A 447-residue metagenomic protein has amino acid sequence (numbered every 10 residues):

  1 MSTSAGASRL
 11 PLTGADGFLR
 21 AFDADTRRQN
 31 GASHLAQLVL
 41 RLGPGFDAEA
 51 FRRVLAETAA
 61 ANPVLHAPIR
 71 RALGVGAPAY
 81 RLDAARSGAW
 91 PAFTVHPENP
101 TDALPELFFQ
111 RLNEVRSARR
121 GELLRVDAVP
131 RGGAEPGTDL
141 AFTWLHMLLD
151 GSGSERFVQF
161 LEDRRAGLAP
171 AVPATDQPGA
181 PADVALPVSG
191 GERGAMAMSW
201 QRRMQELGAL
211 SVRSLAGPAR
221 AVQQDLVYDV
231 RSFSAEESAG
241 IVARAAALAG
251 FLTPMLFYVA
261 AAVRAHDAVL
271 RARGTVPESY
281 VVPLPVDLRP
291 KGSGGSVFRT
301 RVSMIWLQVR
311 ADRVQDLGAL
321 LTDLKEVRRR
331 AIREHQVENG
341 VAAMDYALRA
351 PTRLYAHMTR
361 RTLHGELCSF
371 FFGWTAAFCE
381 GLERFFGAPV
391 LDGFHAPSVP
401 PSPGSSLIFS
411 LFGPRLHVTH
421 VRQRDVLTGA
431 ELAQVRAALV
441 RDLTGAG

Functional and structural regions predicted by a protein language model:
M1-A77, N99-R125, F233, D267-G447: Acyl-thioester-dependent acyl-group transfer interface
S2-A21, L148-R156, F160-I241, A438 (+1 more regions): Non-catalytic, low-complexity flexible loops and terminal extensions
Y80-F93: Structured interaction and signal-relay segments at domain junctions
G132-G137, R273-V276: Short, solvent-exposed loop/turn segments that connect beta-strands within catalytic domains and beta-strand-rich
A247, F251: Catalytic-site-adjacent helices and loops of nucleotide signaling machinery
L252-V263: Short amphipathic alpha-helical segments
